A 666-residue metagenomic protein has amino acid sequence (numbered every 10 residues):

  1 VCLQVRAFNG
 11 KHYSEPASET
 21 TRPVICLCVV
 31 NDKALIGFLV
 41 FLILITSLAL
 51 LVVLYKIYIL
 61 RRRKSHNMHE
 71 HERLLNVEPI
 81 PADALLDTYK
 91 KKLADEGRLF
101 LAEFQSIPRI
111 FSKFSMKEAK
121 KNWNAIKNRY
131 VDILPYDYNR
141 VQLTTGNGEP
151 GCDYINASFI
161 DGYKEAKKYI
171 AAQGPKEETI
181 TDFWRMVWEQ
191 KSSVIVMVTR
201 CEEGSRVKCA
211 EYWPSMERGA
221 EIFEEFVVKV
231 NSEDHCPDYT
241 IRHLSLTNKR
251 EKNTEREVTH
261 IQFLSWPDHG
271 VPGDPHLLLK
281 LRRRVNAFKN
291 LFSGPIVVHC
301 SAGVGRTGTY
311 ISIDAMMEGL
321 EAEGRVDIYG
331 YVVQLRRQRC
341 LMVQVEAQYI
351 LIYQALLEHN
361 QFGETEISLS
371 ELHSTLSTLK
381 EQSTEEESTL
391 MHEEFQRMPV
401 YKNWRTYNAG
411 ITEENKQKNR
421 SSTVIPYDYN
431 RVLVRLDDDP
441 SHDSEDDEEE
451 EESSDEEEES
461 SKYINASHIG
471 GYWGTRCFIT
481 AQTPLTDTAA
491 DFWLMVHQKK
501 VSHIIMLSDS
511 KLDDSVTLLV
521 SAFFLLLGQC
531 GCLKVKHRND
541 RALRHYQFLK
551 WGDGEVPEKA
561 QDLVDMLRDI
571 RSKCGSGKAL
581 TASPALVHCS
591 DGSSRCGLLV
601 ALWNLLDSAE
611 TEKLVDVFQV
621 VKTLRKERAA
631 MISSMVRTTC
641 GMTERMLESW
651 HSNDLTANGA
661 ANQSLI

Functional and structural regions predicted by a protein language model:
C2-I666: Cys-based phosphatases of the PTP/DUSP/CDC25 superfamily and their flanking regulatory architecture
